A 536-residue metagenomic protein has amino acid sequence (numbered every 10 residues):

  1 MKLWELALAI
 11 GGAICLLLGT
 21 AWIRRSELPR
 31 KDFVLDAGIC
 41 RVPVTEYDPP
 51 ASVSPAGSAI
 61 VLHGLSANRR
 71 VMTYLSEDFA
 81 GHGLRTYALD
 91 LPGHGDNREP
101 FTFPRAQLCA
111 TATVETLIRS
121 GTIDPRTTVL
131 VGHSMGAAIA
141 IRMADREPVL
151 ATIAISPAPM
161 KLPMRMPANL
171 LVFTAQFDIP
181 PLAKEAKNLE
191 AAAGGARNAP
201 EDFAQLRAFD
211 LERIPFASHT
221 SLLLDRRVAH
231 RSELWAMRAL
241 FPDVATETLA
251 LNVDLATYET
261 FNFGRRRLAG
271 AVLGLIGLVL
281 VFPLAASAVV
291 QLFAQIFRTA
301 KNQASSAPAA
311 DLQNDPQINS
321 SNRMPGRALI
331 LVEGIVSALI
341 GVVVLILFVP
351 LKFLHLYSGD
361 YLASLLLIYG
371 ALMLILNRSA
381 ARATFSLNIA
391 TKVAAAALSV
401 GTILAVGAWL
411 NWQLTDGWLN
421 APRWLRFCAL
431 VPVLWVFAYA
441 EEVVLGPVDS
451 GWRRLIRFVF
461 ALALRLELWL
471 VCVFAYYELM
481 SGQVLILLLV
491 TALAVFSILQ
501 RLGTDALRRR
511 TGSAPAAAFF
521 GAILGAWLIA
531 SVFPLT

Functional and structural regions predicted by a protein language model:
M1-A7, P325-V332: N-terminal membrane topogenic signal
K2-D36, P43: An N-terminal hydrophobic leader/cap segment in hydrolases
W4-G11, A269-V279, F427-C428, V490 (+1 more regions): Alpha-helical transmembrane segments
L17-A21, P283-S287, V342-L345: Alpha-helical transmembrane segments of multi-pass membrane proteins
E27-N262: Soluble extramembrane regions of membrane proteins in the secretory/endomembrane system
S52, A300-M324, L524-A530: Intrinsically disordered, low-complexity terminal tails and inter-domain linkers enriched for S/T/G/P/D/E
T246-A304, I318-I330: Cytosolic-side membrane-insertion boundary helix
A310, N314, A328-T536: Alpha-helical transmembrane segments of integral membrane proteins
